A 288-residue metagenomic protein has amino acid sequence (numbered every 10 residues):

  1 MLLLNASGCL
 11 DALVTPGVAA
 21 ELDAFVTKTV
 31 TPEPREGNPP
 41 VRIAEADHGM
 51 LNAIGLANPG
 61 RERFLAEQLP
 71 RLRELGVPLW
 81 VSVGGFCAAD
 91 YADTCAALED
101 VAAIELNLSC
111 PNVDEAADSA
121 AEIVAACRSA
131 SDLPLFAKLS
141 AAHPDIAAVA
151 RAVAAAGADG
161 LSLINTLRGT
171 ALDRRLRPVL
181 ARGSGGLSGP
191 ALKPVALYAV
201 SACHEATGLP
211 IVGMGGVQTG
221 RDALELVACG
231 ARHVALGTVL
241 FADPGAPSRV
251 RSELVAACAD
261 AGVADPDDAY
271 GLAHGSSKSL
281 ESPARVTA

Functional and structural regions predicted by a protein language model:
M1-P78: N-terminal capping/small domains of soluble enzymes
N5, F25, F64, V81 (+6 more regions): Conserved, mostly hydrophobic/aromatic
G8-C9, S82-F86, L139-D145, I164 (+2 more regions): Glycine-rich beta-to-alpha transition loops that act as phosphate-gripper elements at the mouths of alpha/beta enzyme
V14-A19, A89-D100, H143-A156, H204-T207 (+1 more regions): Catalytic cores of alpha/beta
T27-P32, L106-C110, G160-T170, G216-V217 (+1 more regions): Glycine-rich phosphate-binding active-site loops on the catalytic face of alpha/beta enzymes
G37-H48, L172-G185, V227, V239-A264: C-terminal helical cap(s) of enzyme catalytic domains, especially alpha/beta-barrels
D47-A116: Active-site beta->alpha loop and helix N-cap motifs at the rims of alpha/beta catalytic domains
M50-L51, L108-D118, V149-L209: Glycine/Thr-rich beta-alpha phosphate-binding loop at enzyme active sites
